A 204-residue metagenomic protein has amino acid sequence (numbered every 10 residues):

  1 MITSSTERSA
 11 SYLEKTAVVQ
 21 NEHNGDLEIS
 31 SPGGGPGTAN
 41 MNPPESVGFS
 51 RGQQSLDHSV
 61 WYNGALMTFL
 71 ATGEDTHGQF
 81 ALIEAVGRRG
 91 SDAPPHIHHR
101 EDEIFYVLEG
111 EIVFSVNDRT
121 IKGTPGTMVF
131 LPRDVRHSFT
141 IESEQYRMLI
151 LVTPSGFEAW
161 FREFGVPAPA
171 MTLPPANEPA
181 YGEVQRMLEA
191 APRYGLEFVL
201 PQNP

Functional and structural regions predicted by a protein language model:
I2-T3, R8-F80, L173-P204: A short, N-terminal "cap"/entry segment at the start of jelly-roll beta-barrel domains of the cupin/DSBH fold
G64-M67, G90-S91, P132-V135: Short acidic (Asp/Glu) patches
L66, I104, E111-V113, T120 (+2 more regions): Structural motif
A71-T72, D92-H99, T140-E142: Short histidine-centered beta-strand/loop micro-motifs that create catalytic or ligand/metal-coordination sites
L82, F130-L131, S143-W160: A short hydrophobic beta-strand segment most commonly corresponding to one strand of the jelly-roll/cupin
L82-R89, I97-V116, L151-P154: Short, conserved beta-strand element in jelly-roll/cupin
D118-R136: Short acidic-glycine-tyrosine-enriched beta hairpin
R147, A159-P174: A hydrophobic, small-residue-rich beta->alpha segment in the mid-to-C-terminal subdomain of diverse proteins
